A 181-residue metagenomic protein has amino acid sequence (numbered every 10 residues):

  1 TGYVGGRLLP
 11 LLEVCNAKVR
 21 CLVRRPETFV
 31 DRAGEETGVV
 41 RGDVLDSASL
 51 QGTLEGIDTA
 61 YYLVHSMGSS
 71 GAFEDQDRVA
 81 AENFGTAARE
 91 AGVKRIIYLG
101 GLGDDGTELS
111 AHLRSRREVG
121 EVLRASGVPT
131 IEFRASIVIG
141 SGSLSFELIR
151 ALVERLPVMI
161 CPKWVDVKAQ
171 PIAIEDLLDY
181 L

Functional and structural regions predicted by a protein language model:
T1-K18: N-terminal Rossmann NAD(P)H-binding glycine-rich loop of SDR-like oxidoreductase domains
R7-L11, A87, V122: Rossmann-fold NAD(P)-dependent oxidoreductase module
L22, L63-V64, I96-G101, F133-A135: SDR active-site strand-loop-helix element
E27-A91, G101-G106: NAD(P)H-binding glycine-rich loop region in Rossmannoid oxidoreductase-like domains and their noncatalytic homologs
E90-R95, V128: A short helix->loop->beta-strand "cap" motif at the edges of active sites that frequently abuts
T107-S136, S141-A151: Active-site Tyr-X1-5-Lys
A151-I172, D176, Y180: A conserved pocket-lining segment of Rossmann-fold NAD(P)-dependent short-chain dehydrogenase/reductase
